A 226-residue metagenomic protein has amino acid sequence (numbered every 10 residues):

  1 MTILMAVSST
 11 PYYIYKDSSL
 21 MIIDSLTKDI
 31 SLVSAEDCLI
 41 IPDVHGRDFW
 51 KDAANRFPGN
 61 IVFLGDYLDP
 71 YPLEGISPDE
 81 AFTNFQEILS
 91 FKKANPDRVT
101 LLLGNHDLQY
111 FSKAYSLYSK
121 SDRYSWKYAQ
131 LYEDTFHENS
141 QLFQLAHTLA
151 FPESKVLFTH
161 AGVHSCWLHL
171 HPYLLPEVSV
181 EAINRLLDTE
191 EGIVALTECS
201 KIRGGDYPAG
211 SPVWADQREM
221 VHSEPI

Functional and structural regions predicted by a protein language model:
L4-A35: Short glycine- and acidic-rich boundary segments immediately preceding or forming the N-terminal edge of structured
D17-T27, V44-D52, E138-N139: Short, motif-level signal for alpha-helix interfacial/capping segments enriched in acidic residues and aromatics/proline
S34-G46, G205-S211: Short, charged, low-hydrophobicity "junction" segments
A35-E36, F57-G59, F143: Short, well-ordered alpha-helix to beta-strand connector turns
C38, V99, V156: Short, conserved active-site loop motifs that form the nucleotide-linked donor/cofactor pocket
I41, G46-W126: Core catalytic region of metal-dependent phosphoesterases/phosphodiesterases, especially metallo-beta-lactamase-like
D122-E133, T148-I226: Active-site-proximal loop/helix segment associated with metal-binding centers of metalloenzymes
E138-F151: Conserved N-terminal structural segment that caps and organizes enzyme catalytic cores in eukaryotes
